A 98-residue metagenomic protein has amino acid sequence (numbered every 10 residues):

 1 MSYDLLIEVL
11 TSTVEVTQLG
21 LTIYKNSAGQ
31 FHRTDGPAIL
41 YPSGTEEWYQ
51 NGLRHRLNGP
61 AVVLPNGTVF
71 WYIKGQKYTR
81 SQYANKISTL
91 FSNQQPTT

Functional and structural regions predicted by a protein language model:
M1-T98: Glycine/tyrosine- and acidic-biased, solvent-exposed loop/turn segments at the edges of beta-strands
